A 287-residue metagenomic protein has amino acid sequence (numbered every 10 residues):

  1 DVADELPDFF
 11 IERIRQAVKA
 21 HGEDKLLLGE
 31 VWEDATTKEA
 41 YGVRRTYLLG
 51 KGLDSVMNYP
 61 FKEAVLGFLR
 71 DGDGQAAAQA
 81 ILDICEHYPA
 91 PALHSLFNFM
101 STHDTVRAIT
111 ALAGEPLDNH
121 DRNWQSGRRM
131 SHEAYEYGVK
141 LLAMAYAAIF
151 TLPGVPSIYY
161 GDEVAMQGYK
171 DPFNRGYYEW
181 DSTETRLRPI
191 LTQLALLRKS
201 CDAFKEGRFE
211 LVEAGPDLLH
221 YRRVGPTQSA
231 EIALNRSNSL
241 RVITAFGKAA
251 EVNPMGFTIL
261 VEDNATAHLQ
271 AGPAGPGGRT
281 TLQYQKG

Functional and structural regions predicted by a protein language model:
D1-L96, A148, A165-Q193: Active-site-proximal helices and loops of the catalytic beta/alpha 8
D4-L6, W32-A35, T102-V106, V164-M166 (+2 more regions): Short, solvent-exposed loop/turn segments at secondary-structure junctions
L27-G29, P156-Y160, S200-R208: Acidic/polar loop patches that form or flank catalytic/metal-binding clefts of enzymes that bind anionic ligands
L69-I84, P116-A143, S200-A203: Aromatic-anchored helix/helix-loop segment that forms the rim or "lid" of small-molecule/cofactor binding pockets
N98-M130, Y146-E184: Aromatic/acidic polysaccharide-binding cleft in carbohydrate-active enzymes
R186-G207: Conserved, function-defining core regions and hallmark residues within catalytic/recognition domains
V212-F246: Carbohydrate-binding surface patches
N235-G287: C-terminal beta-sandwich/jelly-roll accessory domains of carbohydrate-active enzymes
